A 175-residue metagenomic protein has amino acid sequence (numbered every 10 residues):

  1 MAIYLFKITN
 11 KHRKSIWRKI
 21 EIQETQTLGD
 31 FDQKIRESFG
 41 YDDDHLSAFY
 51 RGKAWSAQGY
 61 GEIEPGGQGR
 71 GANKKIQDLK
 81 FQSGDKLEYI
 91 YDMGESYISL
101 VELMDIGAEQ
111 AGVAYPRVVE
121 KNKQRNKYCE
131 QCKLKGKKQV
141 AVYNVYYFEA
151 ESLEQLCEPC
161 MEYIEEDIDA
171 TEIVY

Functional and structural regions predicted by a protein language model:
M1-Y175: Short linear regulatory motifs enriched in tryptophan with gly/pro/ser
